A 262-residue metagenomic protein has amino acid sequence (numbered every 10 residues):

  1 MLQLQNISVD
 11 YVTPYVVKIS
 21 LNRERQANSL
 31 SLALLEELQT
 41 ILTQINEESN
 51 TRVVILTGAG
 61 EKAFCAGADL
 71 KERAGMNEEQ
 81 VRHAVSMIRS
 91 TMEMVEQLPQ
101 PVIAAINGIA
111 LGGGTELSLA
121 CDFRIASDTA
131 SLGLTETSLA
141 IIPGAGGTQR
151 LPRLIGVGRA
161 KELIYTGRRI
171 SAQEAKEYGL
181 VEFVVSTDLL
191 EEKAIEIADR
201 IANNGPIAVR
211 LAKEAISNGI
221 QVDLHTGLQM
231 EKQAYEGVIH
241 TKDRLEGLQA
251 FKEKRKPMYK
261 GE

Functional and structural regions predicted by a protein language model:
M1-T57, E79, E93: Conserved CoA-thioester-binding segment of acyl-CoA-metabolizing enzymes
M1-Y15, N46-S49, E61, G167-Q173 (+1 more regions): C-terminal alpha-helix plus adjacent terminal tail
I19, R23, L38, L56 (+6 more regions): Terminal peptide-recognition signature
E24-A27, E61-K62, G67, R73 (+4 more regions): A short, glycine- and basic residue-enriched loop/turn that sits immediately adjacent to a domain's principal
L34-E37, A84-M87, L190, E231: Hydrophobic alpha-helical membrane-association signature
T43, E47, G58-E93, A110 (+2 more regions): Glycine- (often His-adjacent) and acidic-residue-rich active-site loop that binds/positions the CoA thioester
M94-I207, G237-T241, L245-Q249, R255 (+1 more regions): Crotonase-fold acyl-CoA enzyme core
